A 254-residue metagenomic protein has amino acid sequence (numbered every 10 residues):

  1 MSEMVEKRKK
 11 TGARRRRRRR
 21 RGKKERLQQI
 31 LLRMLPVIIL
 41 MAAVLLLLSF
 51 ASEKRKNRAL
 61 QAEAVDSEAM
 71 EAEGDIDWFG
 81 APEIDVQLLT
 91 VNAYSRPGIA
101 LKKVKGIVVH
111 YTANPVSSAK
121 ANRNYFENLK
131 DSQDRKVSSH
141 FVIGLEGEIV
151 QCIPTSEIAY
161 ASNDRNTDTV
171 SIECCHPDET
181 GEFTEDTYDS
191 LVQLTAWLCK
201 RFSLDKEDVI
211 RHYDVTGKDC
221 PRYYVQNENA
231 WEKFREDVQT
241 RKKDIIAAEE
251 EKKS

Functional and structural regions predicted by a protein language model:
E3-S162: N-terminal catalytic cores of peptidoglycan-degrading enzymes
K24, Q28, R33-L40, L48-P82 (+1 more regions): Basic/polar, cationic surfaces and motifs that engage anionic cell-wall and phosphate/carboxylate ligands
I99-L101, Q133-D134, Y160-D164, E179-S190 (+1 more regions): Extracytoplasmic/periplasmic, Sec-exported soluble proteins
V108, V142, S171-E173, I210: Soluble periplasmic/extracytoplasmic beta-strand elements of cell-envelope proteins
T112, C175-P177: Short strand-loop junctions, especially beta-strand C-caps/beta-turns that link beta-sheets to coils or alpha-helices
N163-S171: Short coil-to-beta-strand
